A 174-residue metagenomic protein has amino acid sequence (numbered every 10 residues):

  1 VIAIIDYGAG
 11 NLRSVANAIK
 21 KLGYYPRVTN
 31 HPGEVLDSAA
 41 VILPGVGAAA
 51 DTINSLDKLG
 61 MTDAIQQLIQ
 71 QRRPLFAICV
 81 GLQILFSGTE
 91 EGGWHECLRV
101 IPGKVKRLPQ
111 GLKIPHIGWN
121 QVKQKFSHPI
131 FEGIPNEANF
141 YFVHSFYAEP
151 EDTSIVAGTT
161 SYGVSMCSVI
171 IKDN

Functional and structural regions predicted by a protein language model:
I2-Y24: N-terminal beta1-alpha1 ligand-phosphate binding loop
K21-V28, L56-L59, Q121-K125, T160-S161: Short gly/ser/thr-rich secondary-structure transition/capping motifs
Y25, A40, P74-F76, N139: Structural signature of beta-strand start/N-cap positions in the alpha/beta core of ABC transporter nucleotide-binding
Y25-D37: Short acidic low-complexity segments
V35-G45: Short acidic/histidine-rich motifs immediately flanking catalytic phosphotransfer sites in two-component signaling
G47-G118: Cysteine-nucleophile active-site neighborhood
G88-G163: Pocket-forming structural segment of enzyme catalytic cores
S165-K172: Short, surface-exposed beta-strand/loop micro-motifs that present aromatic residues
